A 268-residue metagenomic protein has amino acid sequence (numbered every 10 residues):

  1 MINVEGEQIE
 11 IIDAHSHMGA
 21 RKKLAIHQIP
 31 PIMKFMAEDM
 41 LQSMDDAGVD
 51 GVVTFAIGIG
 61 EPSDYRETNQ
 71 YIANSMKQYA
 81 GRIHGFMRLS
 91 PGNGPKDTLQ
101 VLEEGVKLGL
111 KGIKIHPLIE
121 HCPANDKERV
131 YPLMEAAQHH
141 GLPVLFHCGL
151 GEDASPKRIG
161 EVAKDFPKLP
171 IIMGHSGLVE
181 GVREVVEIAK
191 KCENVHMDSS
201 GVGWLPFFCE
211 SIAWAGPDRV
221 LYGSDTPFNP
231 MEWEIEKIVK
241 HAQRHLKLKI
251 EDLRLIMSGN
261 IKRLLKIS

Functional and structural regions predicted by a protein language model:
M1-A14, M18, K23-G51, P217 (+1 more regions): Mid-to-C-terminal alpha-helical segments outside catalytic/metal-binding sites
I11-S16, V52-T54, H84-R88, I113-I115 (+4 more regions): Hydrophobic faces of well-ordered beta-strands that scaffold small-molecule active sites in alpha/beta enzyme cores
H15, M44, I72, M76 (+8 more regions): Conserved, mostly hydrophobic/aromatic
G19-R21, I59-P62, G92-G94, L118-H121 (+4 more regions): Active-site environment of divalent metal-dependent phosphoester hydrolases
P30-F55, P62, N69-K77, E103-K107: Alpha-helical scaffold segments that flank or form the walls of functional sites
D39-S43, T68-S75, V101-G105, R129-L133 (+4 more regions): A general structural detector for well-ordered alpha-helical segments in enzyme core domains, enriched
I59, S63-P143, K191, V195: Active-site gating/metal-coordination segments in enzymes
P170, G177-S268: H/E-rich (His + Asp/Glu) clusters that bind or coordinate divalent metals
